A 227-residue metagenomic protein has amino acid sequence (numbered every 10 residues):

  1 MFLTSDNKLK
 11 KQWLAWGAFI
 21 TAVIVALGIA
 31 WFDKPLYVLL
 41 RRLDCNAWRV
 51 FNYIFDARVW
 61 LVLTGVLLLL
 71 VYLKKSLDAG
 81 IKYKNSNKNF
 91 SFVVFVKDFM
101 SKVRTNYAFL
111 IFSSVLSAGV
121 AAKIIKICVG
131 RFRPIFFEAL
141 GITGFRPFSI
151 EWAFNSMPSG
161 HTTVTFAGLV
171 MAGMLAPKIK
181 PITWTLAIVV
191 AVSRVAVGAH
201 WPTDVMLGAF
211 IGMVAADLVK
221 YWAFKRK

Functional and structural regions predicted by a protein language model:
F2-S91, K126-V129, R133-F148: N-terminal transmembrane-helix/juxtamembrane module of multi-pass inner/ER membrane proteins
S5-Q12, W16-F19, K74, T143-K227: Membrane-embedded catalytic cores of phosphoryl/pyrophosphoryl-handling enzymes
L9, W13, W48, V93-N106 (+2 more regions): Juxtamembrane/transmembrane-helix boundary motifs in multi-pass membrane proteins
F19, I54-T64, Y107-V115, I179-T185: Alpha-helical transmembrane segments
F19-V23, I111, V115-G119, A209 (+1 more regions): Alpha-helical transmembrane spans of integral membrane proteins, capturing the lipid-embedded, hydrophobic core of TM
V23-A30, A118-V120, A187-G198: Aromatic-anchored segments of alpha-helical transmembrane domains
D33, L67-L70, A121, I125 (+1 more regions): Alpha-helical membrane-inserting segments
V38, G80-N85, V94-I179: Membrane-interface loops
